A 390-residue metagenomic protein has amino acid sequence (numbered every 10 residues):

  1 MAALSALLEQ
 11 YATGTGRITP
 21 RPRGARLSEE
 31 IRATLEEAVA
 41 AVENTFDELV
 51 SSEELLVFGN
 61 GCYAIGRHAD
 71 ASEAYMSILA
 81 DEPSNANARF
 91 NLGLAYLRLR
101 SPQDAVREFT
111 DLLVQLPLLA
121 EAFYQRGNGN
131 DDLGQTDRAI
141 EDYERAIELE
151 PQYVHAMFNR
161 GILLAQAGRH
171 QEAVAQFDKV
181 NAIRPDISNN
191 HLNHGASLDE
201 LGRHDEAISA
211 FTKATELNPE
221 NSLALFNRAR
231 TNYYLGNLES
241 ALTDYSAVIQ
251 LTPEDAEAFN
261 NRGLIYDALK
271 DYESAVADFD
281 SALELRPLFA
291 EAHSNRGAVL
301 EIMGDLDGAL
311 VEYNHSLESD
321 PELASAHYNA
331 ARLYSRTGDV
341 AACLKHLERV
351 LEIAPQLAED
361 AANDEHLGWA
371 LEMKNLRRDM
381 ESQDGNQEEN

Functional and structural regions predicted by a protein language model:
R26-S28, E37-E54: TPR-adjacent "capping" and linker segments in tetratricopeptide-repeat scaffold/adaptor proteins
L56-A64, N87-R98, E121-D132, H155-Q166 (+6 more regions): Conserved alpha-helical positions within TPR/SEL1-like repeat arrays
R332-E359, D384: TPR/TPR-like (Sel1-like) alpha-helical repeat modules
E352-N390: Terminal, low-structured helical/coil segments at or just beyond the last alpha-helical repeat
